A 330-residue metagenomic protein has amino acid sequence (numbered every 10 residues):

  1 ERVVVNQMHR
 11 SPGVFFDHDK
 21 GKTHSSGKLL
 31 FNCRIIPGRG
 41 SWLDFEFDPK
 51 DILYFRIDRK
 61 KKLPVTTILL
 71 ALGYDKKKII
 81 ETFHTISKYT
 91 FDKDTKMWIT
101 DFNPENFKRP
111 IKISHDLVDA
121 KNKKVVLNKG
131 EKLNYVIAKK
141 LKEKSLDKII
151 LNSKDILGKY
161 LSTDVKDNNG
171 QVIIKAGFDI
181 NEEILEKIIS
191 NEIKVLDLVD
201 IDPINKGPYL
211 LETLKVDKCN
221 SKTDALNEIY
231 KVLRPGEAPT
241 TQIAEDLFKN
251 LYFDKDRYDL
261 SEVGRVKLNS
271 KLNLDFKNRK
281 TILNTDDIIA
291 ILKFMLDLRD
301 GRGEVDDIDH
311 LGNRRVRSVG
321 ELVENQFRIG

Functional and structural regions predicted by a protein language model:
E1-G330: N-terminal non-catalytic structural scaffold regions of very large proteins
